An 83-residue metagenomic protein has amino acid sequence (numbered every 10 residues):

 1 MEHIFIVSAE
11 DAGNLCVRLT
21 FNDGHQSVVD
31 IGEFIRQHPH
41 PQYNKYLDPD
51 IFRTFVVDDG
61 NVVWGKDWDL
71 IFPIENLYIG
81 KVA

Functional and structural regions predicted by a protein language model:
M1-A83: Motif-centric detector for short Cys/His coordination patterns
